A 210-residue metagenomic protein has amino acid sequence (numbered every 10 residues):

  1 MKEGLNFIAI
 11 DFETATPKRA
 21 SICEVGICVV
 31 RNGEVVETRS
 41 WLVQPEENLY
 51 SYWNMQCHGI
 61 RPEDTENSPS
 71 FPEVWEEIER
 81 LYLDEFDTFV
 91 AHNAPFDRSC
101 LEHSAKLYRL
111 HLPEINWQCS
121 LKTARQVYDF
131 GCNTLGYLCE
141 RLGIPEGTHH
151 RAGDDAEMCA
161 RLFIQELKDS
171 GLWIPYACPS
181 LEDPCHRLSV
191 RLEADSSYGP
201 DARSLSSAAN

Functional and structural regions predicted by a protein language model:
M1-E114, D129-C132, G136-H150: Conserved non-catalytic scaffold segment of RNase H-like nuclease domains
M1-K2, R161-N210: Acidic two-metal-ion nuclease catalytic site recognized across multiple nuclease folds, prominently DnaQ/RNase D-T
F12-T14, S120, C159: Ser/Thr-centric signal marking residues that sit in or immediately flank functional binding/regulatory motifs
D84, L107, Q126-D129, Q165-D169 (+1 more regions): A structural signal for alpha-helix termini and helix-coil/disorder junctions
L101, T123, C159-F163: Buried hydrophobic packing segments
H111-A124: Conserved beta-strand -> loop -> alpha-helix junction used to position metal-binding or nucleic-acid-contacting
R151-Q165: Acidic, divalent-metal-coordinating active-site segment for phosphoryl/phosphodiester hydrolysis, typified by short
